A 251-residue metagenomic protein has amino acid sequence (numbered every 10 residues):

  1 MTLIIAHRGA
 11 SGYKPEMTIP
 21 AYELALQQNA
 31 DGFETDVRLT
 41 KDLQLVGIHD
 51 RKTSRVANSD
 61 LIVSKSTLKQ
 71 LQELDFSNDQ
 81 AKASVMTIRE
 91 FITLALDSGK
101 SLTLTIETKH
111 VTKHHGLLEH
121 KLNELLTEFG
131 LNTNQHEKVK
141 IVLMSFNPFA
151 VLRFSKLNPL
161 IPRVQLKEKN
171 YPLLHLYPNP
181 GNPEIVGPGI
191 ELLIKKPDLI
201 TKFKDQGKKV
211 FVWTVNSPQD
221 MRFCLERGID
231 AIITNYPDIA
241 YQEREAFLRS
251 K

Functional and structural regions predicted by a protein language model:
M1-K251: Phosphate-group recognition and catalysis centered on beta-loop-alpha active-site segments
